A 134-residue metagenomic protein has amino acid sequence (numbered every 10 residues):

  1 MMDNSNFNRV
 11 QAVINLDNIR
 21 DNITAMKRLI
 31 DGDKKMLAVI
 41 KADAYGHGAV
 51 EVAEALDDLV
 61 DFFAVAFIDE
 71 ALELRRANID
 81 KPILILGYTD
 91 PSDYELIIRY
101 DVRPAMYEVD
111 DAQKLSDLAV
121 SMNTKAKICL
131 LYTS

Functional and structural regions predicted by a protein language model:
D3-I14, N18-D21, G32-S134: Active-site-proximal beta-alpha core segment in soluble small-molecule metabolic enzymes
M26-G32: Glycine-rich phosphate/diphosphate-binding loops that line cofactor/substrate pockets in enzymes
